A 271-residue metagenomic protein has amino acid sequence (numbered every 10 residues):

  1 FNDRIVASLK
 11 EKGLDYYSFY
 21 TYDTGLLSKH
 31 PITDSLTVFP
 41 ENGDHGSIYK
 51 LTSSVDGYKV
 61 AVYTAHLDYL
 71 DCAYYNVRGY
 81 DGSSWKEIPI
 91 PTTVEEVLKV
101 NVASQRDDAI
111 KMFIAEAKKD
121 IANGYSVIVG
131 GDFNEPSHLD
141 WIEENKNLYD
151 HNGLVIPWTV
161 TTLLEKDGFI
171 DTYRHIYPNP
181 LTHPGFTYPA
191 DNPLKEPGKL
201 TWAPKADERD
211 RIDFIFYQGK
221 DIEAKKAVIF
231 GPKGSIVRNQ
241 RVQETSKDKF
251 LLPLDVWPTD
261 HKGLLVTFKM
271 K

Functional and structural regions predicted by a protein language model:
F1, I5, D23, R106-F113 (+1 more regions): Stable alpha-helical elements in mature extracytoplasmic
F1, S18-F19, E41-G43, N101-Q105 (+4 more regions): Extracytoplasmic/periplasmic, Sec-exported soluble proteins
F1-D81, K226-F230: Structured beta-strand-rich core segments of catalytic domains in phosphoester-bond hydrolases
I48-Y58, M112-N123, L254: Short amphipathic alpha-helices and their capping/turn segments at secondary-structure boundaries
Y58-G82, G130, N134-H138, R174-I176 (+2 more regions): Short, solvent-exposed beta-strand-terminating loops
Y75-A103, E144-N147, H151: A solvent-exposed, charged loop/short amphipathic helix patch at secondary-structure junctions
N101-G130: His/acidic metal-ligating clusters that form di-metal
K119-I128, E135-K271: Metal-dependent phosphoester-hydrolase catalytic domains
